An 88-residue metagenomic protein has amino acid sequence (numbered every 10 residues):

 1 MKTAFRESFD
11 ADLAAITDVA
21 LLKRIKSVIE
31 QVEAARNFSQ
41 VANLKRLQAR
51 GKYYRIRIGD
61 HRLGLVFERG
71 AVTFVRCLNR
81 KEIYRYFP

Functional and structural regions predicted by a protein language model:
M1-V28: Arg/Lys-rich, positively charged N-terminal/basic patches that mediate binding to nucleic acids
K2-T3, Y54-I56, R76: Residues that recognize and position ribonucleotide moieties
A4-F5, F38, L65: Short hydrophobic/aromatic segments of transmembrane alpha-helices and their interfaces
V19-L22, I58-R62, V66-P88: Enriched for short, Lys/Arg-rich terminal
E30-R55: A short, surface-exposed loop/turn module that caps and links secondary-structure elements
